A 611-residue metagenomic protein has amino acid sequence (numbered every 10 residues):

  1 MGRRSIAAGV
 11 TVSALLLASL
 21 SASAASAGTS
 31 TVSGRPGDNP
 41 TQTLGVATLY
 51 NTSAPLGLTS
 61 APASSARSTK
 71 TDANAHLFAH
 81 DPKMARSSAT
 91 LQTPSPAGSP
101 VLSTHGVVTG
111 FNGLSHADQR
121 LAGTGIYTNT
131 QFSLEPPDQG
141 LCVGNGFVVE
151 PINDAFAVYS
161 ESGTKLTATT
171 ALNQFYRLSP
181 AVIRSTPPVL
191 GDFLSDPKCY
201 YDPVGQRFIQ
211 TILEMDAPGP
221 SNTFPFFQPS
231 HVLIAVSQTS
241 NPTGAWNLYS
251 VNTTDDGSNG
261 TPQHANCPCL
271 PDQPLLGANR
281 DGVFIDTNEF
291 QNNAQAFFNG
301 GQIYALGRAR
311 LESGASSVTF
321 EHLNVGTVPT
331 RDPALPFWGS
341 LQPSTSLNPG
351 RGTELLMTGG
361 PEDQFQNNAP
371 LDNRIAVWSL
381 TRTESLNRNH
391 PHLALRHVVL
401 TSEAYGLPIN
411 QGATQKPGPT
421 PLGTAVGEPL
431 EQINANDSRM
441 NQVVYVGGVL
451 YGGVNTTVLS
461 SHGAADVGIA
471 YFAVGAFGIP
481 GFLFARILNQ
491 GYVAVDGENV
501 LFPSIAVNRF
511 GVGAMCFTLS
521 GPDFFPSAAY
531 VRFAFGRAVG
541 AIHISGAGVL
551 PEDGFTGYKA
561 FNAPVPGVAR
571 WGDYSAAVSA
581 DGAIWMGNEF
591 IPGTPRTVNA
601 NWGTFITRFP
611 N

Functional and structural regions predicted by a protein language model:
G2-A27: Secretory targeting and sorting signals
A27-N611: C-terminal PAP-associated
